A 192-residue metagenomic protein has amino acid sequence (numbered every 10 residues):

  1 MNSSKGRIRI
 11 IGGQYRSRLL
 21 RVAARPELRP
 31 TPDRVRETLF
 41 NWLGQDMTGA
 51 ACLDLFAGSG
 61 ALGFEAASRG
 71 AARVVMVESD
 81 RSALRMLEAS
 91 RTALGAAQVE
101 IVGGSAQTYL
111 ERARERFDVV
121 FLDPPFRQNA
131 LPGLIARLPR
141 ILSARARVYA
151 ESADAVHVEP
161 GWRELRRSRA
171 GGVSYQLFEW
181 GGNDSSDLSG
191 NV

Functional and structural regions predicted by a protein language model:
M1-V192: Class I S-adenosyl-L-methionine-dependent methyltransferase catalytic core
